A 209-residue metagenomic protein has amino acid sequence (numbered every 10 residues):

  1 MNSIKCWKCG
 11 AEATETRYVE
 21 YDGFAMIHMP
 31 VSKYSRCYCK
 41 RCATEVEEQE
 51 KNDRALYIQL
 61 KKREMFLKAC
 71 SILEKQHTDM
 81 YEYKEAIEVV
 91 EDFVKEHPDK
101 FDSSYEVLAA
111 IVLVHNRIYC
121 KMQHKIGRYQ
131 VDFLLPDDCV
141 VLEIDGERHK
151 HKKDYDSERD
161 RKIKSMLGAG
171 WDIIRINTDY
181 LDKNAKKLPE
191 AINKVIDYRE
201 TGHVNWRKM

Functional and structural regions predicted by a protein language model:
N2-K33: Short recognition patches in nucleic-acid-associated and regulatory proteins
S3-C9, R41, N52, M209: N-terminal cationic leader/targeting segments used for protein routing and processing
C6, R36-C39, R117: Mature extracytoplasmic/luminal segments of secretory-pathway proteins
K8-A11, C39-T44, M122: Residue-level detector of bioactive/disordered segments in secreted/extracellular proteins and virion assembly
E12-E15, E45-E48, R199: Secreted/processed peptides and extracellular or luminal domains of membrane proteins
I27-E45: Cysteine-rich micro-motifs
E48-M209: Nucleic-acid endo/exonuclease domains
